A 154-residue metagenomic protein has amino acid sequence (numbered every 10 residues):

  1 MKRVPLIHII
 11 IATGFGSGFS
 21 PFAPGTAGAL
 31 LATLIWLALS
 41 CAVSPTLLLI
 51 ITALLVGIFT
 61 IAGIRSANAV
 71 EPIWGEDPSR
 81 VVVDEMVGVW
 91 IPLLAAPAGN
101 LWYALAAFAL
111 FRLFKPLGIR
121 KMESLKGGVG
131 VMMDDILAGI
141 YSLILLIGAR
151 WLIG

Functional and structural regions predicted by a protein language model:
M1-P5, P45, P97: Helix-boundary and loop/linker segments of multi-pass membrane transporters
K2-L30, A62-P92, F111-I140: Interhelical loop and helix-boundary elements at the membrane-water interface of polytopic inner-membrane proteins
L31-S44, I91-A96, L146: Interfacial segments of multi-pass membrane proteins
L37, V56-I64, L93-L94, L105-K115 (+1 more regions): Alpha-helical transmembrane segments of multi-pass membrane proteins
L39-A53, G118-G128: Membrane interface segments of multi-pass transport proteins and intramembrane proteases
T46-P72: Contiguous, small/hydrophobic- and glycine-enriched helical/loop subdomains that border and often "cap" functional
L47-T52, P78-E85, A98-A107: Internal alpha-helical transmembrane segments of multi-pass membrane proteins
I147-G154: Juxtamembrane boundary at the C-terminal end of a transmembrane helix
